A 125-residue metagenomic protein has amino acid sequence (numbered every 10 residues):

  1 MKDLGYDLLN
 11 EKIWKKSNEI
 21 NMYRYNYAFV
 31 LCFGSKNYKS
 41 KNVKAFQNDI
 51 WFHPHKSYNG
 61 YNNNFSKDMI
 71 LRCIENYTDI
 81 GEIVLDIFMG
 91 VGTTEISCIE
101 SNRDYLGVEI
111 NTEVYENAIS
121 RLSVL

Functional and structural regions predicted by a protein language model:
M1-Y115: Core catalytic lobe of class I
A118-I119: Conserved SAM-binding loop
S123-V124: Conserved phosphoryl-transfer catalytic core
